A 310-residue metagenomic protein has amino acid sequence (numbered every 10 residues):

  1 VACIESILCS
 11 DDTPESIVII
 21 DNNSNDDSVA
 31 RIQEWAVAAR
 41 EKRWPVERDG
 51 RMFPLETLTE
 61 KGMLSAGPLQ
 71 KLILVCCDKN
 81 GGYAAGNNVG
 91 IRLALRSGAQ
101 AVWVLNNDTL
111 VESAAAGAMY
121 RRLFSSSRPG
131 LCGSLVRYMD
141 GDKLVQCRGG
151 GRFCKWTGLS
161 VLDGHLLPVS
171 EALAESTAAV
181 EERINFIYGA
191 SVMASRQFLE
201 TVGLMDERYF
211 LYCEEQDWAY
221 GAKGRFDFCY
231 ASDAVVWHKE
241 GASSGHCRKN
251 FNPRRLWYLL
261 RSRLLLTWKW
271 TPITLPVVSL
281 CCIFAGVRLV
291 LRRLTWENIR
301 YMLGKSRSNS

Functional and structural regions predicted by a protein language model:
V1-C9, A30-Q33: Short, well-formed alpha-helical segments that are part of the catalytic scaffolds of diverse glycosyltransferases
E5-P14, A38: Short, acidic, metal-binding catalytic loop of nucleotide-sugar glycosyltransferases
D27, T109-R122: Acidic donor-binding/catalytic loop of UDP-sugar-dependent glycosyltransferases, especially processive GT2
P68, C76, A85, G117-V202 (+1 more regions): Acidic/His-rich active-site region of diverse nucleotide-sugar glycosyltransferases
C76-A94: Glycine-rich, basic loop-to-helix element that forms the pyrophosphate-binding segment of sugar-nucleotide handling
A99-L110: Short beta-strand-to-loop acidic/aromatic patch adjacent to the donor-nucleotide binding site
E182, R196-F210, Q216-W237: Catalytic donor-sugar/metal-binding loop of nucleotide-sugar-dependent glycosyltransferases
P253-L264, W268-S310: Non-catalytic, C-terminal membrane-associated alpha-helical segments of glycosyltransferases
